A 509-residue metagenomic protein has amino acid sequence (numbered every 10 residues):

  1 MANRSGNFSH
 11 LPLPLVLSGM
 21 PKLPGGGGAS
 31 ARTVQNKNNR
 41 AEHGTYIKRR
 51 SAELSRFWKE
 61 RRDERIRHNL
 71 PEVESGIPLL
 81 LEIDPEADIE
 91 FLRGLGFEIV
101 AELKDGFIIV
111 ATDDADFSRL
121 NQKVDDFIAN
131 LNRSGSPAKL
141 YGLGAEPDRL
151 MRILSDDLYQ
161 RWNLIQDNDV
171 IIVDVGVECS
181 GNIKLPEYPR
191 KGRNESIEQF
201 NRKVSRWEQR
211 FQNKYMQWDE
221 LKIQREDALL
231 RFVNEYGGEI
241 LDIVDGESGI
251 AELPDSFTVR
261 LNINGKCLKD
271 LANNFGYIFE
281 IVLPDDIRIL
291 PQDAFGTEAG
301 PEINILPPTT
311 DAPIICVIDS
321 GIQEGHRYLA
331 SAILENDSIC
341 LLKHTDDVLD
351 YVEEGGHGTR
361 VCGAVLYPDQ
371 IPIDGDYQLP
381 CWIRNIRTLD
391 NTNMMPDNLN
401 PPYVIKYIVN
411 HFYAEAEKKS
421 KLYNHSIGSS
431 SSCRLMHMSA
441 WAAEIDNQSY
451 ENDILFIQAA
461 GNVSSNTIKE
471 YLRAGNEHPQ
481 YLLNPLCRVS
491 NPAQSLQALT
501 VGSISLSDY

Functional and structural regions predicted by a protein language model:
A2-N3, K266, L389-S495, S505-S507: Substrate-binding/access-modulating region of protease and related hydrolase catalytic domains
A2-R61, L79-L80, A87-I171, S180-I183 (+1 more regions): Autoinhibitory propeptides
E72-G76: Long, solvent-exposed N-terminal ectodomains/accessory regions that are displayed to the extracellular/lumenal milieu
L164-D167, I171-L290, V409-E415, N466 (+5 more regions): Low-complexity, highly charged intrinsically disordered N-terminal segments that act as targeting/localization
V177-C179, I263-C267, D285, D319-I322 (+4 more regions): Short, flexible loop/turn elements at secondary-structure junctions
L185, P189-R193, S205-Y215, E247-E252 (+1 more regions): Subtilisin-like peptidase catalytic core
T258-R260, I278-E280, A312-I315, P380-I383 (+3 more regions): Beta-sheet entry/capping signal
I305-D337, D347-N400, R434, E451-D453 (+3 more regions): Subtilisin-like serine protease catalytic core
